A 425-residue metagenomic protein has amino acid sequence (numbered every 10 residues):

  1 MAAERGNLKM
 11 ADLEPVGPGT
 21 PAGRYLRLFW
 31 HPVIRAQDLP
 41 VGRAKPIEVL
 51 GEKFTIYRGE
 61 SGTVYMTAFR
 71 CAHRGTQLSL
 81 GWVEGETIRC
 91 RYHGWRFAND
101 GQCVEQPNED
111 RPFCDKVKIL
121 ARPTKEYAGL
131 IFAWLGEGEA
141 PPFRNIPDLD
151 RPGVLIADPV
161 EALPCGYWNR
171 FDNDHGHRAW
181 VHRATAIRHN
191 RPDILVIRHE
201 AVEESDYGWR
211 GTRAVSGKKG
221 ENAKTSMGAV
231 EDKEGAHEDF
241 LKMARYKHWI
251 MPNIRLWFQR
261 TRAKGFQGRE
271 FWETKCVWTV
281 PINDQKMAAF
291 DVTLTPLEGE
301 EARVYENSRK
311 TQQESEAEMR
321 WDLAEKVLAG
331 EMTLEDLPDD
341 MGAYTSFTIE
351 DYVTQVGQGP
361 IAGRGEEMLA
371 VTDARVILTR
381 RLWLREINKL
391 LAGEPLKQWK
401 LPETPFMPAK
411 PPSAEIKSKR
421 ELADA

Functional and structural regions predicted by a protein language model:
M1, F69-T76, T212-A223: Short N-terminal helix-initiation segments at or just after the protein's N-terminus
M1-L26: A boundary/linker detector
A2, G19, R35-A157, K419-A425: Rieske [2Fe-2S] iron-sulfur-binding domain
N7, G17, T63, G138-A425: C-terminal catalytic domain of Rieske-type non-heme iron oxygenases
R27, K118, K125-Y127, E273 (+1 more regions): A short, structural micro-pattern
R27-P40, Q102-N108, N253-R262: Short Pro/Gly-enriched beta-strand edge/turn motifs at strand-loop
